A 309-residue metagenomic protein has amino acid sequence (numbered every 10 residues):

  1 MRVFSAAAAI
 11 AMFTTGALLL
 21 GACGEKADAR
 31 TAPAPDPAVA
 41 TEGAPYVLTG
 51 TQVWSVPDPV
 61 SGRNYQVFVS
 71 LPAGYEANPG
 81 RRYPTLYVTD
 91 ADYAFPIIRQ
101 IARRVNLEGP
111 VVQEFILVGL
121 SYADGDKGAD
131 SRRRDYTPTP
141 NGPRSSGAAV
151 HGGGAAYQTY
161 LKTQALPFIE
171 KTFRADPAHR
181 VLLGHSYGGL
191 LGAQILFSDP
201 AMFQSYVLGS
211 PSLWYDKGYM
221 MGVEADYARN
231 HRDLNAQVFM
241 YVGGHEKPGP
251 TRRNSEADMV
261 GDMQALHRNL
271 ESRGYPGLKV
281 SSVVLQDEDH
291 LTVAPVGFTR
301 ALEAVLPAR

Functional and structural regions predicted by a protein language model:
M1-M12: Bacterial N-terminal signal peptides that target proteins for export
G16-A17: Residue-level signal for mature regions of secreted extracellular proteins and peptides
L20-A22: C-terminal motif of bacterial Sec signal peptides marking the signal peptidase cleavage site
K26-R309: Non-catalytic cap/lid and distal C-terminal segments of serine-dependent acyl enzymes
